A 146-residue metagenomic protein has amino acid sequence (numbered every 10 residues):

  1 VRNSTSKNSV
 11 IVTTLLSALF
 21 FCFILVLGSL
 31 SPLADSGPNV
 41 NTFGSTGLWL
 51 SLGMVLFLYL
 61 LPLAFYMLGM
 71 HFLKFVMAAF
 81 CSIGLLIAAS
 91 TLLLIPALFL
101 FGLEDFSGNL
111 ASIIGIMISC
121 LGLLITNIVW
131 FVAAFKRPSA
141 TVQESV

Functional and structural regions predicted by a protein language model:
V1-S29, V132-V146: Cytosolic juxtamembrane helix and N-cap/initiation of the first transmembrane helix
T13-T14, F101-R137: Alpha-helical membrane-associated segments of multi-pass integral membrane proteins
L15-F57: Hydrophobic transmembrane helix segments
S29-G37, M67, H71, P96-E104 (+1 more regions): Transmembrane helix-loop junctions in multipass membrane proteins, especially transporters and channels
L33-W49, S90-I118: Interfacial non-cytosolic loop connecting adjacent transmembrane helices
G53, A79-S82, I118-L121: Hydrophobic residues within alpha-helical transmembrane segments of multi-pass solute transporters/permease subunits
F57-L68, I128-A133: Alpha-helical transmembrane segments in multipass membrane proteins, preferentially the mid-helix core
P62-L86: Loop-to-transmembrane helix junctions at the membrane interface
